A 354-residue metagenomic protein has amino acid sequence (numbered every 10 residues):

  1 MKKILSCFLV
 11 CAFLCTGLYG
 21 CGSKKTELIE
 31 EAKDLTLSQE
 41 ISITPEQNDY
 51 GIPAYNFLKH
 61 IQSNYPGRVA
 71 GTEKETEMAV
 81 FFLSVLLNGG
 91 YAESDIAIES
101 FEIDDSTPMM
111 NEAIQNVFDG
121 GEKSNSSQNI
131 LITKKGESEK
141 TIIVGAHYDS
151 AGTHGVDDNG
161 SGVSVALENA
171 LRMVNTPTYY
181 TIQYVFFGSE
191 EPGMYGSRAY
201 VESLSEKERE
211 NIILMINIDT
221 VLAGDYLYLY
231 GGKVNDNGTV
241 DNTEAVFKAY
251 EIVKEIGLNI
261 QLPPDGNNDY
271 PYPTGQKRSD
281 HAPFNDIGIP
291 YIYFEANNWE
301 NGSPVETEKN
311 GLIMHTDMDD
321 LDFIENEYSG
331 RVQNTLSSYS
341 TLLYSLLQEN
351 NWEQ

Functional and structural regions predicted by a protein language model:
M1-L9: Positively charged n-region of N-terminal signal peptides that target proteins for export
G17-G20: C-terminal motif of bacterial Sec signal peptides marking the signal peptidase cleavage site
S23-A79, L83, G89, D149 (+1 more regions): N-terminal capping segment at the start of a domain
D49, P53-H60, E73-Y91, I96 (+9 more regions): Extracytoplasmic/secreted proteins, especially bacterial periplasmic and envelope-associated proteins
G51-N64, V85, G89, G120-V185: Catalytic-core environment of secreted peptidases
K59-T133: A non-catalytic alpha/beta surface segment that caps or lines the substrate-entry region of metallo-dependent hydrolase
S126, S150-E244: Acidic/histidine-rich catalytic neighborhood of metal-dependent amide-processing enzymes
Y228-L229, K233-Q354: Active-site-adjacent substrate-binding region of metalloamidase/peptidase-like peptide-processing proteins
